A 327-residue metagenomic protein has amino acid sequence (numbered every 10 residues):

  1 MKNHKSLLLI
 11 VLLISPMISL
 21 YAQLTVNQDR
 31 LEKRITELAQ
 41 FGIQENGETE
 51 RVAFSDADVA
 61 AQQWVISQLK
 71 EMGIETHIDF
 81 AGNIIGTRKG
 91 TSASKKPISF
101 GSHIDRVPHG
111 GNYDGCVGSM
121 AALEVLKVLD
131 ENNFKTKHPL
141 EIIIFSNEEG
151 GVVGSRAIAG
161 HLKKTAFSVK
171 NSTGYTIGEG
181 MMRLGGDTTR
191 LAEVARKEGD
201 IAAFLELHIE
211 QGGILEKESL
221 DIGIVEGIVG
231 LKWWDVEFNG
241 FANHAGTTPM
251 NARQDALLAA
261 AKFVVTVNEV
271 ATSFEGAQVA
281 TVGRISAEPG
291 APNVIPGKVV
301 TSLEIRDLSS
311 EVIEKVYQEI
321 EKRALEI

Functional and structural regions predicted by a protein language model:
M1-Q23: Bacterial Sec-dependent N-terminal signal peptides
L24-D56, S146: N-terminal capping segment at the start of a domain
L31-R34, A93-G101, L231-V236, G297: Short coil-to-beta-strand
L38, F100, H109-E149, K232-F238 (+2 more regions): Alpha-helical metal-binding/catalytic segments enriched in His/Glu/Asp
I43-K89: A non-catalytic alpha/beta surface segment that caps or lines the substrate-entry region of metallo-dependent hydrolase
I66, K70, E75, I85-H161 (+1 more regions): Active-site metal-coordination/substrate-binding segment of hydrolases, especially metallo-dependent peptidases
G151, G160-S310, L325: Midchain, well-structured core segments that form catalytic/ion-binding scaffolds
V316-A324: Short amphipathic alpha-helices in soluble, non-transmembrane regions that often serve as interface/regulatory elements
